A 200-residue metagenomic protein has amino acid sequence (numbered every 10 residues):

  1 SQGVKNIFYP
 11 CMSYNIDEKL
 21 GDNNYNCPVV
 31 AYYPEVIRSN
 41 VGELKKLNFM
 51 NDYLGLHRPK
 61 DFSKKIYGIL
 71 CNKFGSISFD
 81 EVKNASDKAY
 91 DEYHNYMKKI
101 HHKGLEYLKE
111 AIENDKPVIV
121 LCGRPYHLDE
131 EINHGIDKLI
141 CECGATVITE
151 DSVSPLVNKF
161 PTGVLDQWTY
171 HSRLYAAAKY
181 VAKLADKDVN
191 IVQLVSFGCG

Functional and structural regions predicted by a protein language model:
S1-G200: An N-terminal assembly and electron-transfer interface module characteristic of large anaerobic redox and radical
